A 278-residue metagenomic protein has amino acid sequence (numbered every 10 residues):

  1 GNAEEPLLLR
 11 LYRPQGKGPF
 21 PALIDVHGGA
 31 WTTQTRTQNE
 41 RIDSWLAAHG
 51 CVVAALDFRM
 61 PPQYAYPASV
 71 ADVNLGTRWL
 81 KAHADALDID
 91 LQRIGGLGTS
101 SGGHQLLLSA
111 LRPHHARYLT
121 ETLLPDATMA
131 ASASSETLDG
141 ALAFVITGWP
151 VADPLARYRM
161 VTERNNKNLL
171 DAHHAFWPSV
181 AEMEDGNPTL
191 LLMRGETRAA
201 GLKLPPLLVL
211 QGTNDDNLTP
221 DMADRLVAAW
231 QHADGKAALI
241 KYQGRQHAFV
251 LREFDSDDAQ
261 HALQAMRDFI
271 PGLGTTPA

Functional and structural regions predicted by a protein language model:
G1-A278: Alpha/beta-hydrolase superfamily serine-hydrolase fold, recognizing
